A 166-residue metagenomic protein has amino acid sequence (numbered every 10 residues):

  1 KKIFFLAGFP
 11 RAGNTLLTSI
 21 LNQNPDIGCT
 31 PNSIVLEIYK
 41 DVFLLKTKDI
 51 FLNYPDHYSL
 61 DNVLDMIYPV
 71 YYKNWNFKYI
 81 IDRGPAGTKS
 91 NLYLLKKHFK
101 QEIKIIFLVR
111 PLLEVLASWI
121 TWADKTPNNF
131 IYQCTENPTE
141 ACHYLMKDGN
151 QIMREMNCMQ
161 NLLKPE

Functional and structural regions predicted by a protein language model:
K1-I67, N74: PAPS-dependent sulfotransferase catalytic core
P25, Y72-W75, Q160, K164: Secondary-structure transition/hinge residues
M66-Y68, K147-D148: Electropositive, surface-exposed helix/loop patches at the edges of structured domains that serve as adaptable
V70-K73, K97: A general structural signal for short secondary-structure junctions and capping/turn motifs
Y79-E166: PAPS-dependent sulfotransferase catalytic domain
